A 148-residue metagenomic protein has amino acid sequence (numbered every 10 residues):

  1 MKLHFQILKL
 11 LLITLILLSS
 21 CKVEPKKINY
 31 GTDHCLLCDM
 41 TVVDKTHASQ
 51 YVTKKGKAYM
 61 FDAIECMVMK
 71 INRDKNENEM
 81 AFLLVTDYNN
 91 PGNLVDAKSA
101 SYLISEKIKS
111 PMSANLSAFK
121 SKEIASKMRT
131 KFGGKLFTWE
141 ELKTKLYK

Functional and structural regions predicted by a protein language model:
M1-L10: Bacterial N-terminal signal peptides that target proteins for export
L17-S20: C-terminal motif of bacterial Sec signal peptides marking the signal peptidase cleavage site
K22-E24: Bacterial signal peptide processing site
G31: Short metal-coordination and nucleic-acid-contact micro-motifs, chiefly zinc-binding Cys/His arrays
H34: The −1 position to Zn-ligating cysteines in a subset of zinc-ribbon hairpins
L37-N76: Post-signal-peptide N-terminal segment of Sec-exported extracytoplasmic proteins
M60-A97, S101-Y102: Mature extracytoplasmic domains of secretory-pathway proteins
K120-K148: C-terminal partner/receptor-binding element of secreted or periplasmic proteins
